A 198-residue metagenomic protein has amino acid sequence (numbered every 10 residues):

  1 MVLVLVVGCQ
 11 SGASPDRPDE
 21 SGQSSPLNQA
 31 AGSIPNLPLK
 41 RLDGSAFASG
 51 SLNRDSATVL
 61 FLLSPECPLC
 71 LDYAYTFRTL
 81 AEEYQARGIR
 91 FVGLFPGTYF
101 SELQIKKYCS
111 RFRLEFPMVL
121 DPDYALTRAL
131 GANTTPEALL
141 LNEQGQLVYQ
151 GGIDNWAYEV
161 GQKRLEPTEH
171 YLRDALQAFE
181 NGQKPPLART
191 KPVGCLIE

Functional and structural regions predicted by a protein language model:
L5-G8: C-terminal motif of bacterial Sec signal peptides marking the signal peptidase cleavage site
Q10-G12: Bacterial signal peptide processing site
D16-G50: N-terminal "domain-start" segment that seeds a small globular fold
G50-L71, L176: Short active-site neighborhood of thiol/selenol oxidoreductases, capturing the structured segment around
S64-A74, T98-Y99, A138, C195-E198: Short, thiol/selenol-centered motifs that function as redox-active sites or metal-ligating centers
L71-F112, L120-A129: Structural microenvironment flanking redox-active thiols in thiol-disulfide oxidoreductases
Y108-Q150: Short, internal strand/loop/helix patches that form the active-site neighborhood or redox-interaction surface
N142-E198: Thiol-/selenol-based redox modules, centered on thioredoxin-like and closely related oxidoreductase domains
